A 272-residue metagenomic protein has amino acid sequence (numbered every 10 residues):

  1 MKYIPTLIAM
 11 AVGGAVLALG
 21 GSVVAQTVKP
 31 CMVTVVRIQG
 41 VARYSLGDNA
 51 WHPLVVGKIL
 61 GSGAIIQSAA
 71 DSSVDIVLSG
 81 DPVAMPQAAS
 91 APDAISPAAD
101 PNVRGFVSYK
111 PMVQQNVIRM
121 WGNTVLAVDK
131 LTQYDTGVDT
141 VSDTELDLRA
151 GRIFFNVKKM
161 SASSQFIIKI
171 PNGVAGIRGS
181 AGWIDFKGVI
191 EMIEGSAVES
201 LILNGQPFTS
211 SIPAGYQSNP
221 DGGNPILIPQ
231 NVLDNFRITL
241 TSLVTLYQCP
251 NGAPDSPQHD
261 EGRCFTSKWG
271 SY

Functional and structural regions predicted by a protein language model:
K2-P30, A50-V56, A69, V74-G122 (+3 more regions): C-terminal interaction modules
A25-R43: Short N-terminal segments immediately surrounding and downstream of signal-peptide cleavage
Q39-N49, S200: Short beta-strand segments and strand-loop junctions that repeat across beta-rich extracellular domains
